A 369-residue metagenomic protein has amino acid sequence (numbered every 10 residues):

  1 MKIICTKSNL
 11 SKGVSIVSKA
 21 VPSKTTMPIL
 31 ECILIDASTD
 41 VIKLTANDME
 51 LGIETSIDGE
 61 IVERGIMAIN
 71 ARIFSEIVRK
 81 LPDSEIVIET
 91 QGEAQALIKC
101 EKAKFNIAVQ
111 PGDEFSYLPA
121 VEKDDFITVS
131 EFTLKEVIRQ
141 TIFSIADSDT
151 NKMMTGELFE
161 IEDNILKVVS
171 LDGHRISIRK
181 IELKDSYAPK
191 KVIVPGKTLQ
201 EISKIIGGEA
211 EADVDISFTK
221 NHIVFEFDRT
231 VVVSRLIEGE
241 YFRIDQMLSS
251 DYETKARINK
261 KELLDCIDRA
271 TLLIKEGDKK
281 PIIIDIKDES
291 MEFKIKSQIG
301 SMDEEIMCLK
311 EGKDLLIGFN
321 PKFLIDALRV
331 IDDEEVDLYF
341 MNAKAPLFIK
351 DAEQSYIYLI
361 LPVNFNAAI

Functional and structural regions predicted by a protein language model:
M1-I369: Structural preference for solvent-exposed beta-strand-turn elements and adjacent flexible terminal/loop segments within
